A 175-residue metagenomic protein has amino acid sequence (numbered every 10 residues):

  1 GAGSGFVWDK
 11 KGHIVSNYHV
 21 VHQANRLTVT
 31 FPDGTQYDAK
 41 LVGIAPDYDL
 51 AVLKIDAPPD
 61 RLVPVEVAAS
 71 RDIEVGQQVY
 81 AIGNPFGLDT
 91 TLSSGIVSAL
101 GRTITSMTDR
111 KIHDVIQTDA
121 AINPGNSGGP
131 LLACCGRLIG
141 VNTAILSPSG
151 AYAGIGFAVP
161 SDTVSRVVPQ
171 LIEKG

Functional and structural regions predicted by a protein language model:
G1-G175: Serine-dependent protease modules
